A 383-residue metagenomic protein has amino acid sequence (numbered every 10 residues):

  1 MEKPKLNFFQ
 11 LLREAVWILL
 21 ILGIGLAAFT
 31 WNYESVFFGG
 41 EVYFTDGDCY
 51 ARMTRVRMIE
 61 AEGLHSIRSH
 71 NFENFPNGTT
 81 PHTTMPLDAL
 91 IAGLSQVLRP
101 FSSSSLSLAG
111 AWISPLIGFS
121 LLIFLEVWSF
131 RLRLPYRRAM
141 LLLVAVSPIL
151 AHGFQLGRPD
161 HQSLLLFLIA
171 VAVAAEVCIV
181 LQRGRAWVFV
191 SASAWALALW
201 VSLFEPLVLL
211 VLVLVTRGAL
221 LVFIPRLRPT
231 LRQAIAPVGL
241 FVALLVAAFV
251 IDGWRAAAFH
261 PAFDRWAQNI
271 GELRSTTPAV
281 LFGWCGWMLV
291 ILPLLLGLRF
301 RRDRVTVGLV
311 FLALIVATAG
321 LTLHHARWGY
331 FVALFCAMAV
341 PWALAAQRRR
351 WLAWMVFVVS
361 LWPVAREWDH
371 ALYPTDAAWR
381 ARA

Functional and structural regions predicted by a protein language model:
M1-V36, R138, A236-P237: Start-transfer (signal-anchor) and selected internal transmembrane alpha helices of multi-pass inner/ER membrane
A15-I18, Y136-A139, C178, G184-V190 (+3 more regions): Membrane-interfacial loop-to-transmembrane alpha-helix junctions, especially the N-terminal start
L22-A28, I113-W128, Y136-V180, W187-R217 (+2 more regions): Membrane-embedded helix bundles of polyisoprenyl
A28-G47, F249-F259, D369-L372: Helix-to-loop transition at the C-terminal end of transmembrane segments
W31-R131, A139-L143, S147-L168: Active-site lumenal/periplasmic loops and adjacent helix-entry segments of GT-C-fold, multi-pass membrane
L165, V188-R302: Transmembrane catalytic cores of multi-pass membrane glycosyltransferases and polysaccharide-assembly enzymes
T322-W354: Hydrophobic/aromatic-rich transmembrane helices and adjacent perimembrane loops
L352-A383: Membrane-proximal, lumen/periplasm-facing interface regions of secretory-pathway glyco- and lipid-modifying enzymes
